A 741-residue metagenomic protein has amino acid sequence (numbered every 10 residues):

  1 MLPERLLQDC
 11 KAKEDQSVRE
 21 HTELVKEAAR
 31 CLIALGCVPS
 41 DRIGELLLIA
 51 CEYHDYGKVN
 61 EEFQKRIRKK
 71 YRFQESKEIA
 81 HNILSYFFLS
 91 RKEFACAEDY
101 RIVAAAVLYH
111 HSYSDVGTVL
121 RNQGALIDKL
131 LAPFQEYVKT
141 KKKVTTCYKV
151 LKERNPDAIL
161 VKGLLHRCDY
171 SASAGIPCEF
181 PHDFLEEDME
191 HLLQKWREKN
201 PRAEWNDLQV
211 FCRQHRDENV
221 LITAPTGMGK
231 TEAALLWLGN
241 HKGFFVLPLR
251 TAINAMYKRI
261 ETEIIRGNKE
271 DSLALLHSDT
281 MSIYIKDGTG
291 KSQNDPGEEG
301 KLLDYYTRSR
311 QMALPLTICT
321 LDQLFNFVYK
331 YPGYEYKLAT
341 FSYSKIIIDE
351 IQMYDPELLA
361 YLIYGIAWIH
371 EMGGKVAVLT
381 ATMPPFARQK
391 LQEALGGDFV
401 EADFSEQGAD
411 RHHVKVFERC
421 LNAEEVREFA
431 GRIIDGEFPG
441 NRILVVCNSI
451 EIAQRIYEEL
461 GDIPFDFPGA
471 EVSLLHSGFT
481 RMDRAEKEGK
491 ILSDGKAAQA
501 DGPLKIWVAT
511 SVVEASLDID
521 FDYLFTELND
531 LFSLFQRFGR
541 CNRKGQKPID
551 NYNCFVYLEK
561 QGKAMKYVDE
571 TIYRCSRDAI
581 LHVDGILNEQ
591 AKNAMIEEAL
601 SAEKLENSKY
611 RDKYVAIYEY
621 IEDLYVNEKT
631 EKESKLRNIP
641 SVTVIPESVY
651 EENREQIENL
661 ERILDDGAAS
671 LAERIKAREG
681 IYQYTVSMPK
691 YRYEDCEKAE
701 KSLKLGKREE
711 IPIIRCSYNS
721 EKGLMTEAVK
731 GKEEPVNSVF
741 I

Functional and structural regions predicted by a protein language model:
L2-D188: Accessory nucleic-acid engagement/destabilization modules that flank
D99, R388, E424-E428, R432-V446 (+3 more regions): C-terminal helicase lobe and adjacent C-terminal extensions/tails of nucleic-acid helicase motors
R216-W237: Walker A/P-loop
N240-I265, H277-T280, M383-R388, I450: Conserved Walker A/P-loop ATP-binding site and its immediately adjacent core in helicase/helicase-like ATPase domains
N268-K330: Inter-Walker segment of RecA-like/P-loop motor cores
L275-K286, I450-E451, V472-E488, V508-E514: Conserved helicase motor
Y336-K345, E350-S405: Post-DEXD/H (motif II) to motif III coupling segment of the RecA-like Helicase ATP-binding lobe
P385-F438: Interdomain hinge/linker at the junction between the two RecA-like core domains of SF2 helicases
